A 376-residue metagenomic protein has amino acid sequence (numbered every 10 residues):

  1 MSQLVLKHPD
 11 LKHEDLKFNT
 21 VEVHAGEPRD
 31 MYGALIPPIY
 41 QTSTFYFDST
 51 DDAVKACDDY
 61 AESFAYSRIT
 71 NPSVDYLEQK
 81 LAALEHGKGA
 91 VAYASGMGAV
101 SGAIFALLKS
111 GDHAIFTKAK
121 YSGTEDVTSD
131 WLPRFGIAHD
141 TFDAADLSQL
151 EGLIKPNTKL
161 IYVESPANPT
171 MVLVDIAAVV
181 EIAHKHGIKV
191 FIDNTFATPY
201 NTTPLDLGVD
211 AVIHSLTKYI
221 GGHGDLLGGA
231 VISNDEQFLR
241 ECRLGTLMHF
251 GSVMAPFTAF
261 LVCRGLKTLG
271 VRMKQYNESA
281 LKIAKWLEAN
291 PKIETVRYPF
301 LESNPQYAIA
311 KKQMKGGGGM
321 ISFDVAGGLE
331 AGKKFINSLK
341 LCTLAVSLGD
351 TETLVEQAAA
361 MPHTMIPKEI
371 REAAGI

Functional and structural regions predicted by a protein language model:
S2-N71, Q79: N-terminal "arm"/small-domain region of PLP-dependent enzymes with the aminotransferase-like
H13, E22-H24, P28-M31, A90-K292 (+2 more regions): Conserved PLP-enzyme active-site core in the AAT-like
K17-N19, L35-P37, L226, G317-G319 (+1 more regions): A generic structural signal for well-ordered coil/turn residues at beta-strand boundaries that shape enzyme active-site
T20-E22, P38, A230, L261 (+2 more regions): Conserved hydrophobic/aromatic beta-strand scaffold that supports enzyme active sites
Y46-T50, F238-L239, L269, G328-A331 (+1 more regions): Short, acidic Gly/Pro/Ser/Thr-rich loop/turn segments
S49-G98, G123-D130: Conserved N-terminal alpha-helix of the aminotransferase class I/II PLP-enzyme fold
L84, L287-P291, L339: Acidic-histidine catalytic/liganding microenvironments
I293-I376: Conserved C-terminal alpha-helix-loop-beta "cap" of PLP-dependent enzymes that closes/shapes the active-site mouth
